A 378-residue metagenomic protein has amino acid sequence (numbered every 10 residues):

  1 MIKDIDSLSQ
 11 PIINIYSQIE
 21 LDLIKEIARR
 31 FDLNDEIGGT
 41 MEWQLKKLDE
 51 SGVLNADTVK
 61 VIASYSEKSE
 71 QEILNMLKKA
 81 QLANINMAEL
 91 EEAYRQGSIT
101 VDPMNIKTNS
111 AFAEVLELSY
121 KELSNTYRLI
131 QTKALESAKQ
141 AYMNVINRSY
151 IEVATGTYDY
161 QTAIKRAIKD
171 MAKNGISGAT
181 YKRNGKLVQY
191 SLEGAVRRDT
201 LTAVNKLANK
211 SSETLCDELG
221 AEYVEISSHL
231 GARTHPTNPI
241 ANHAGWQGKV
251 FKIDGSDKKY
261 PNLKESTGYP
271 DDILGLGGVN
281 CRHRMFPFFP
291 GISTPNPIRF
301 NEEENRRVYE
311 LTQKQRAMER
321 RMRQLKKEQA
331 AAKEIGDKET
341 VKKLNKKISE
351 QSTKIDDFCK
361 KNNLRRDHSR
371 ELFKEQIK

Functional and structural regions predicted by a protein language model:
M1-L274, F289-K378: Domain-core detector
L276-G278: Short, solvent-exposed loop/turn segments at the edges of secondary structure
H283: Catalytic core of tubulin tyrosine ligase-like
F286: An acidic, gly/pro-interrupted, aromatic-rich
